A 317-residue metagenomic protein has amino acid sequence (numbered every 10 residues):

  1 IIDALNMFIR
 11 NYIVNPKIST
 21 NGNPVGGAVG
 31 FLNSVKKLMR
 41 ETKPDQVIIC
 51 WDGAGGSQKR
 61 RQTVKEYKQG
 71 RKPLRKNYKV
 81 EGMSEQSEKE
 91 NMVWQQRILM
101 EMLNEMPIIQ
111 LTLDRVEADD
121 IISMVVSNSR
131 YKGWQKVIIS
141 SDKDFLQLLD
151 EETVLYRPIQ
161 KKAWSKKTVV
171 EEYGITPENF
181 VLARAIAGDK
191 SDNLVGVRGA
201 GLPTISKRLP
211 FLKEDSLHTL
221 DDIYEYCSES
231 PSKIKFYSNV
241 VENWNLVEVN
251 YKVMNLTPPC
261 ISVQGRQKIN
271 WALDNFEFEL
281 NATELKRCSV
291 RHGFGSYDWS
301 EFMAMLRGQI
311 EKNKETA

Functional and structural regions predicted by a protein language model:
I1-V137, F145-A163, N255, C260-N275: Noncatalytic, basic helical substrate-engagement surface that gates or grips nucleic-acid strands
E41-W51, E66-K76, M106-I109, Y131 (+2 more regions): Non-catalytic nucleic-acid-binding/docking modules located in mid-to-C-terminal regions of nucleic-acid enzymes
V137-I138, N245: A residue-level structural signature of the nucleotidyltransferase/glycosyltransferase Rossmann-like core
